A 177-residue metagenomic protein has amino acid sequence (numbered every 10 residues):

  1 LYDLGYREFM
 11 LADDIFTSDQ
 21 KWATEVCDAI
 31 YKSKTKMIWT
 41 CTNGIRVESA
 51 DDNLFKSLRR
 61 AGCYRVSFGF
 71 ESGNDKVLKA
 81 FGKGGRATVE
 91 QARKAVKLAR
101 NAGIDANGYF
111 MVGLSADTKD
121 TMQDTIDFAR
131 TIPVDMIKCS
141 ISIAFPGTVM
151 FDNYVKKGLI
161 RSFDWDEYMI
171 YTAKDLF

Functional and structural regions predicted by a protein language model:
L1: An active-site-proximal structural segment forming one wall of the substrate-binding cleft that immediately precedes
L4-A12: Active-site groove signature of glycoside hydrolases
I15-K21, E25-F177: A structural motif corresponding to the C-terminal lobe/cap of the Radical SAM core domain
